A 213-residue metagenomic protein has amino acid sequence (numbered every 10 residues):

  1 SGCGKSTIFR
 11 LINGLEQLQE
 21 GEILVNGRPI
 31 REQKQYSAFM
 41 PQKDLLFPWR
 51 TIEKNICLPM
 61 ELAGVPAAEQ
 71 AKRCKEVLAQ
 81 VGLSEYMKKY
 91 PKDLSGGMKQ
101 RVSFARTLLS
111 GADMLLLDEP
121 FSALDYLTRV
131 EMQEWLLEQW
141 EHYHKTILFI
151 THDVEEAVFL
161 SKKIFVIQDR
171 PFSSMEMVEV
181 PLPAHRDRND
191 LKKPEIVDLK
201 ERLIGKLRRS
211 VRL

Functional and structural regions predicted by a protein language model:
N13: Helix-to-loop junction immediately C-terminal to a conserved catalytic motif
E20-Q33, R73: Conserved ABC transporter NBD signature motif
E53-E61, A71, E179: Short helical segment in ABC ATPase nucleotide-binding domains corresponding to the A-loop/adjacent helical element
E61, A68-Y86, E138: Conserved ABC ATPase "signature" region
Y90-L94, M98: Conserved ABC ATPase signature
L109-D113: A short, proline-enriched helix->beta-strand linker immediately N-terminal to the Walker B motif in ABC-type P-loop
L115-D118: Catalytic Walker B motif of ABC-type/P-loop ATPase nucleotide-binding domains
